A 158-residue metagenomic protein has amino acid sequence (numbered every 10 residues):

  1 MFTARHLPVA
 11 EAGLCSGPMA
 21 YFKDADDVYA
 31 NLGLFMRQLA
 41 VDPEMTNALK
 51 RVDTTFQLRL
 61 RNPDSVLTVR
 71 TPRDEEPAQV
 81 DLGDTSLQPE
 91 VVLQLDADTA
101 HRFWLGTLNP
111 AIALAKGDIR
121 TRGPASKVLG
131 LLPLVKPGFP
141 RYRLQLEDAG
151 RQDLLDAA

Functional and structural regions predicted by a protein language model:
F2-A158: Feature captures hydrophobic
